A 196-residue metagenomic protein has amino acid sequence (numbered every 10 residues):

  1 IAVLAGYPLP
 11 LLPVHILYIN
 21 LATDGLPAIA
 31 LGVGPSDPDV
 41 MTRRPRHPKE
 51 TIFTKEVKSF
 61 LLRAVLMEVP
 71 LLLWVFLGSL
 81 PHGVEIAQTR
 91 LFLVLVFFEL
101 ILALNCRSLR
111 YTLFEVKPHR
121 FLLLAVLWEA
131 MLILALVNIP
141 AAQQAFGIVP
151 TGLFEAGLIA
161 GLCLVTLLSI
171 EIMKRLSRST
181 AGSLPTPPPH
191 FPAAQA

Functional and structural regions predicted by a protein language model:
I1-R110: Membrane-embedded transport module
H15-L17, M41-L61, Y111-L127, G147-L153 (+1 more regions): Membrane-interface segments at loop-to-transmembrane junctions
I19-T23, L95-L102, A125, E129-L136 (+1 more regions): Alpha-helical transmembrane segments of multi-pass membrane proteins
L26-V40, C106, V165-P185: Membrane-helix cytosolic exit motif
L71-V75, E129-Q144: Hydrophobic alpha-helical transmembrane segments in multi-pass integral membrane proteins
L80-G83, T112, A141-V149: Membrane-interface helix termini and inter-helical loops of multi-pass transporters
P150-T166: Membrane-interface transmembrane-helix boundary segments in multi-pass integral membrane proteins
A156-I159, T180-A196: Multi-pass alpha-helical transmembrane bundle typical of ion/small-solute transporters and intramembrane aspartyl
